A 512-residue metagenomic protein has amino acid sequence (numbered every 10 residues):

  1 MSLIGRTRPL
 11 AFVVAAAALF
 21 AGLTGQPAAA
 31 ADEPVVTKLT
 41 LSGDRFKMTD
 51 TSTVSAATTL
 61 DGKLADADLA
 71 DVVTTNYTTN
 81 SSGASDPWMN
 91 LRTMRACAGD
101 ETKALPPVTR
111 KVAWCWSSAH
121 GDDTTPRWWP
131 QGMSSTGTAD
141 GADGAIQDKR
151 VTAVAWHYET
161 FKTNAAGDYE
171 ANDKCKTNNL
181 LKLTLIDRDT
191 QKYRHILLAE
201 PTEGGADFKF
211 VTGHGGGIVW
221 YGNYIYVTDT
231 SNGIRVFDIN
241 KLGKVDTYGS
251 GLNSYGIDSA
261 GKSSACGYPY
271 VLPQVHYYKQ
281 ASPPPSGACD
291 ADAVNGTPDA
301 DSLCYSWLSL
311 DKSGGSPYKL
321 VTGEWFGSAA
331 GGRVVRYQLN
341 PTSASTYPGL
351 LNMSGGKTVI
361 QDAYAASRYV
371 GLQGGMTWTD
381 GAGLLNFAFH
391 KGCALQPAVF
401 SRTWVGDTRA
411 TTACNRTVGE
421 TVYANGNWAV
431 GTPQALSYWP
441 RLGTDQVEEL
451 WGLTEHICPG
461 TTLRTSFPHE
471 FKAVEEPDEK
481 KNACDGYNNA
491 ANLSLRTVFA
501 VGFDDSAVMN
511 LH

Functional and structural regions predicted by a protein language model:
M1-A31: Secretory targeting and sorting signals
R45-N172: Beta-strand-rich domains and repeat architectures in extracellular enzymes and scaffolds, especially beta-propellers
L69, T75-P126, T190-K209, G249-D301 (+2 more regions): Surface-exposed loop and turn segments in beta-propeller and other repeat-based domains that flank or scaffold
W116-T136, V211-G217, G296-S309, G371-G375 (+2 more regions): Signature of short aromatic-glycine-proline-rich micro-motifs recurring in repeat-based ectodomains
T138, D148-R150, Y318-E448, A507 (+1 more regions): Loop/turn-rich, solvent-exposed surfaces of beta-rich toroidal or solenoidal domains
A139, H157-Y158, Y224, S231 (+6 more regions): Residue-level signature of beta-propeller blades and closely related beta-rich strand-turn architectures in secreted
A139-G215: Short N-terminal edge-element motif at the start of the domain
K162-T184, G233-K241, K319, S328-T342 (+2 more regions): Structural motif
